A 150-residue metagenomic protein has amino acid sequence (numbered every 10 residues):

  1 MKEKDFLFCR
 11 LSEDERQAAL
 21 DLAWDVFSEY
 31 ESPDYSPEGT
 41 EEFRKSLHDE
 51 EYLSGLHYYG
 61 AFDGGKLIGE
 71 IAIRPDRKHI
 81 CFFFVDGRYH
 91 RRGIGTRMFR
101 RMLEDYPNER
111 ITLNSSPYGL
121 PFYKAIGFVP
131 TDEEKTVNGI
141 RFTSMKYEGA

Functional and structural regions predicted by a protein language model:
F6-D21: A short beta-loop-alpha structural element at the N-terminal edge of CoA-dependent acyl/N-acetyltransferase catalytic
L20, W24-H48: Conserved GNAT-fold acetyl-CoA-binding loop/helix
L56-G69: Conserved beta-hairpin
D76-G87: Conserved acetyl-CoA binding element of GNAT-fold acetyltransferases
V85, R91-E104: Conserved acetyl-CoA-binding loop-helix of GNAT-fold acetyltransferases
T96, P117-F142: Conserved active-site alpha-helix within GNAT-family acetyltransferase domains
D105-Y118: Conserved GNAT acetyl-CoA-binding A-motif
